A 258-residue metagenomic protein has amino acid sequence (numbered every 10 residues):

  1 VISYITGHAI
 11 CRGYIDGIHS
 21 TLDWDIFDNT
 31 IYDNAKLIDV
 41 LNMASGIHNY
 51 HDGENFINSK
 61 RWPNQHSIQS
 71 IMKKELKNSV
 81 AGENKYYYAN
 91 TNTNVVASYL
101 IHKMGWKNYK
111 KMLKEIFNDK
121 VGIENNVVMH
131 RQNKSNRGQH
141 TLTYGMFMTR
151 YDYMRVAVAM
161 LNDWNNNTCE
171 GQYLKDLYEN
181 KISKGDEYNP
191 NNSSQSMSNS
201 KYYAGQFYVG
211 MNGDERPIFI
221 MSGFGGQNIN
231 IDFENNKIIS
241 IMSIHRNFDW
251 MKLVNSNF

Functional and structural regions predicted by a protein language model:
V1-G17, V40, V96-L100, Y153-V156: Active-site SXXK
C11-H48, E75-N78, M104-T143: Active-site helix/loop module of the DD-peptidase/beta-lactamase fold, centered on the serine-lysine SxxK catalytic
D39-N42, Y87, N125-M129, G145-F147 (+4 more regions): Structural recognition of the beta-strand scaffold that forms the well-ordered cores of secreted hydrolase catalytic
I57-Q65, R131-F147, N192-M197, Y202-G205: Carbohydrate-binding/catalytic loop surfaces
N92-Y99, Y144-N166, Q227-I244: Active-site-proximal alpha-helical segments within enzyme catalytic domains
M112-S183: Active-site-proximal binding-pocket segments
I123-R131, E179-I239: Active-site Gly/Thr loop motif
D249-F258: Short, gly/Ser/Thr-rich active-site loops of penicillin-recognizing serine hydrolases
